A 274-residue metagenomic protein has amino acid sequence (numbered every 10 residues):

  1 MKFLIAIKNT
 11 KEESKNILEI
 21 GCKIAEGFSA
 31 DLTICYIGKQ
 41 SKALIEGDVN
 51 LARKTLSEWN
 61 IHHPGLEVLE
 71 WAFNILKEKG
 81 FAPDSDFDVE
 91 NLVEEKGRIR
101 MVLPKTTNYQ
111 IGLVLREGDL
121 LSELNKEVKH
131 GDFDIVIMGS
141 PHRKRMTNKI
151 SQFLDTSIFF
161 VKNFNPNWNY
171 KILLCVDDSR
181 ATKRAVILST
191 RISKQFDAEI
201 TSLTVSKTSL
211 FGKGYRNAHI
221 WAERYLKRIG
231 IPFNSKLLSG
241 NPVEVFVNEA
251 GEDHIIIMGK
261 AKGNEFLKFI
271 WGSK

Functional and structural regions predicted by a protein language model:
M1-H62, K171-K236: Small/aliphatic-rich secondary-structure junction motif
E13, L18-I20, A25, L113-P166 (+1 more regions): Gly/Ser-rich helix-loop-strand patches that form or flank binding pockets for ribonucleotide-derived cofactors
I61-D88: Low-complexity, serine/threonine/proline-enriched polar segments
E78-T107: Short mixed-charge
M101-K105, V161-W168: Short boundary motifs at domain starts and secondary-structure transition points
T106-L113, I158, F233-S235: Generic structural signal for residues in well-ordered beta-strands
R116-L121, L238-E244: Conserved active-site histidine-acidic residue motif and adjacent donor-binding/catalytic loop of glycosyltransferases
A222, S239-A250: A short, acidic, amphipathic alpha-helical segment used as a generic capping/interface helix at domain edges
